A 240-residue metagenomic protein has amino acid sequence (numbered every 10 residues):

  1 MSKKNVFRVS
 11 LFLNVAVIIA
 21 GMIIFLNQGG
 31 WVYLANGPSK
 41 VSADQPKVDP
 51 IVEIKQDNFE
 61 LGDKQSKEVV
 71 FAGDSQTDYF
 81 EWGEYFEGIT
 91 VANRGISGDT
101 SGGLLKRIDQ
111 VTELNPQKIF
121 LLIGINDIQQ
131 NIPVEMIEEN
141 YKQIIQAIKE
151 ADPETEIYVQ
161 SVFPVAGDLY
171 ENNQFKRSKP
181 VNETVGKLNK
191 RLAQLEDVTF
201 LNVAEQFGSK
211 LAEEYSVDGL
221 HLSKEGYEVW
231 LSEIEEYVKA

Functional and structural regions predicted by a protein language model:
M1-E68: N-terminal secretory targeting modules
K40-Q143: Conserved SGNH/GDSL esterase-like catalytic core that processes O-acyl groups on lipids and polysaccharides
A92, Y158, T199-L201: General small-molecule cofactor/ligand-binding pocket signal
L114, E150-A151, L195-V198: Alpha-helix C-cap/termination motif
L122, Q160-S161: Alpha/beta-hydrolase-fold catalytic nucleophile elbow
I144-I148: Hydrophobic positions in alpha-helices of CheY-like receiver
D152-E156: A short helix->loop->beta-strand "cap" motif at the edges of active sites that frequently abuts
A166-A240: Catalytic His-Asp segment of secreted/periplasmic serine-dependent ester chemistry enzymes
